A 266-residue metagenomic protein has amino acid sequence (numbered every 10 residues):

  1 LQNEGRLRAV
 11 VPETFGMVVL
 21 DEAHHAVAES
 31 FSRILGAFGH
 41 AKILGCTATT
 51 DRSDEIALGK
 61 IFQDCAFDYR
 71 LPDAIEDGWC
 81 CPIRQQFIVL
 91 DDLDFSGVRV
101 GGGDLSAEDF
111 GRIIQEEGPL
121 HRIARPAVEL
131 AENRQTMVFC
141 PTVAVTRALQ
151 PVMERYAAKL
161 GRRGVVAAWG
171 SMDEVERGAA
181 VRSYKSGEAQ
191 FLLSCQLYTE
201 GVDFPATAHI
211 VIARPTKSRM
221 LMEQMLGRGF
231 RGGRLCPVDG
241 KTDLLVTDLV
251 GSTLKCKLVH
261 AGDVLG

Functional and structural regions predicted by a protein language model:
L1-G5, H25-A28, C140-A144, V165-G178 (+1 more regions): Conserved helicase motor
E4, A23-V27, R52-S53, G201 (+2 more regions): Catalytic P-loop NTPase motifs of RecA-like helicase/translocase cores
R6-G16: Short basic/glycine-enriched coil/helix segment immediately N-terminal to the Walker B
G16-M17, H24-Q86: Post-DEXD/H (motif II) to motif III coupling segment of the RecA-like Helicase ATP-binding lobe
V18-L20, L193: Walker B beta-strand of ABC/ABC-like P-loop ATPase nucleotide-binding domains, specifically the conserved hydrophobic
C65-M137: Conserved interdomain linker/interface between the two RecA-like ATPase lobes of SF2 helicase motors
Q135, Q150, E154-R177: Conserved RecA-like helicase motor-core motifs
G170-L265: Conserved RecA-like P-loop NTPase helicase motor core
